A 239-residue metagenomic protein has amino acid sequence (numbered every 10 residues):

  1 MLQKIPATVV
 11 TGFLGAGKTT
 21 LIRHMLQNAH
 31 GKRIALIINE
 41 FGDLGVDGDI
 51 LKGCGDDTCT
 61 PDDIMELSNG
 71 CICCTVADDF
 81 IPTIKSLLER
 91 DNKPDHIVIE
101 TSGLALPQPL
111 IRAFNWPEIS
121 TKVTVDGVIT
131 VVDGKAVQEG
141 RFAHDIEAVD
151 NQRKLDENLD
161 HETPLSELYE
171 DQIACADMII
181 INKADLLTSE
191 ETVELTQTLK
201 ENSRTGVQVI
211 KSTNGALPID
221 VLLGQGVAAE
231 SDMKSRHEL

Functional and structural regions predicted by a protein language model:
L2-T11, A16-E167: Nucleotide-state-sensitive switch-loop elements of NTP-binding domains
V149-L239: C-terminal accessory "lid"/substrate-recognition subdomains
